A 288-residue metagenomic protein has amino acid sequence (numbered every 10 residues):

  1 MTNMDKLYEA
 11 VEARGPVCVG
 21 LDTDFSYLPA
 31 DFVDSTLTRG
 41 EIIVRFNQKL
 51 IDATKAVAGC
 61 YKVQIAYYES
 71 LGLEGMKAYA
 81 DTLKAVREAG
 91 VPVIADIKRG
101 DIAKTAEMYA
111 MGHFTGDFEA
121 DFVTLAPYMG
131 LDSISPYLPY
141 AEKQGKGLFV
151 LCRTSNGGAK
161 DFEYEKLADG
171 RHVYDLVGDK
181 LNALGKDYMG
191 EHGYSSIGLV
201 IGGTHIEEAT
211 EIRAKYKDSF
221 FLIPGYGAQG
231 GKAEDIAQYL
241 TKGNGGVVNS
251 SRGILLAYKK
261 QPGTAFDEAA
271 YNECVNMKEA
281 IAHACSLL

Functional and structural regions predicted by a protein language model:
M1-V63, Y68-D81, A85-P92, P262 (+1 more regions): Conserved N-terminal beta1-alpha1 strand-loop-helix module at the mouth
Y8-V11, L83-R87, L138-E142, N182-K186 (+3 more regions): Surface-exposed amphipathic alpha-helices with a cationic face
A13, A58, T115-D121, E142-L148 (+3 more regions): Glycine-enriched alpha-helix->loop->beta-strand junction motifs that scaffold or abut catalytic
V19, Y61, D96, V123 (+2 more regions): Conserved, mostly hydrophobic/aromatic
D22-S26, A66-Y68, K98-I102, Y128 (+4 more regions): Active-site beta-loop-alpha junctions enriched in small/polar residues
S70-A85, I102-E107, M129-E142, T204-R213 (+1 more regions): Active-site-adjacent beta->alpha loops and helix N-cap segments on the catalytic face of soluble alpha/beta enzymes
I97, D101-G198: Conserved anion-binding
L199, G203-N249, G253-A257: A C-terminal functional module that forms or caps the active site or interfaces directly with catalytic machinery
